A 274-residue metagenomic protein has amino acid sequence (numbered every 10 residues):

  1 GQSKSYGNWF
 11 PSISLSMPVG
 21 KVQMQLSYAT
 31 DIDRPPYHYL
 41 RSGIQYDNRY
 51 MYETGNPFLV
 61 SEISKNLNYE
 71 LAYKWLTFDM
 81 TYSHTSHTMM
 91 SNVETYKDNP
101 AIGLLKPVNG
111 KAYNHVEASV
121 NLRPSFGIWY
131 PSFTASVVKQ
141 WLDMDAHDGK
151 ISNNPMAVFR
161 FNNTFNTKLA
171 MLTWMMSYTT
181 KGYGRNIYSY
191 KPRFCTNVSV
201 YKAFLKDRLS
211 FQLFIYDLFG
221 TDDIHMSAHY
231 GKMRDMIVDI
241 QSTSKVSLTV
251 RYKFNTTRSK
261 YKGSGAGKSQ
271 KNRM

Functional and structural regions predicted by a protein language model:
G1-G20: Signature of Gram-negative outer-membrane beta-barrel scaffolds
G1-Q2, Y37-Q45, Y50-Y52, H84 (+5 more regions): Outer-membrane beta-barrel translocator domains and adjoining extracellular loop/strand segments of Gram-negative
S3-K4, I32-S86, L104-E117, Q241-S244: Outer-membrane beta-barrel signature, preferentially recognizing the C-terminal barrel domain of Gram-negative
I13-M17, L67-Y73, A118-F126, V137 (+4 more regions): Residues on the lipid-exposed face of transmembrane beta-strands in outer-membrane beta-barrel proteins
M17-K21, Y28-R34, I44, Y73-W75 (+8 more regions): Transmembrane beta-strands of outer-membrane beta-barrel pores
V60, N66, T77-T134, D143-V158: Outer membrane beta-barrel strand-and-loop segments of large Gram-negative receptors, especially TonB-dependent
G110, S132-P192: C-terminal extracellular loops and terminal segments of Gram-negative outer membrane beta-barrel proteins
K202-M274: C-terminal beta-signal and adjacent terminal beta-strands/loops of Gram-negative outer-membrane beta-barrel proteins
